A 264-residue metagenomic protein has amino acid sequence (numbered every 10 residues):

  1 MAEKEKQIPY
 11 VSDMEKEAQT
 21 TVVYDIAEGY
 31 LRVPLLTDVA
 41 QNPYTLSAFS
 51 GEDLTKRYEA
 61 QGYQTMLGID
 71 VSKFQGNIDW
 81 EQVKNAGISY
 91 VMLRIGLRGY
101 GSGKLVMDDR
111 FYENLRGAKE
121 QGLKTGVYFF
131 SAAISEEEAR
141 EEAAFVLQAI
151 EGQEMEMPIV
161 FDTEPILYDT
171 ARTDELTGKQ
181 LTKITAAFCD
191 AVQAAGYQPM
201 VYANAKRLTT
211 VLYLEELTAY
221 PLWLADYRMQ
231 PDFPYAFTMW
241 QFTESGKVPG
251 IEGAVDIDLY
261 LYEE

Functional and structural regions predicted by a protein language model:
M1, M14, M66, M92 (+5 more regions): Detector for methionine-enriched segments
M1-P9, V192: Gram-positive cell-envelope targeting signals
A2, E15, D79, S135-E138 (+3 more regions): General structural signal for secondary-structure boundaries
K6-G68, S72, E215-E264: Functionally critical loop-and-helix segments that line ligand-binding/catalytic clefts of soluble enzyme domains
V11, V22-A27, V33-L35, V39 (+12 more regions): Extended aliphatic helical segments
Q61-A187, Q193-A195: Substrate-binding cleft of extracellular glycoside hydrolase catalytic domains
G152-I159, T163-E264: Surface-exposed substrate-engagement region within the catalytic domains of secreted or surface-exposed extracellular
